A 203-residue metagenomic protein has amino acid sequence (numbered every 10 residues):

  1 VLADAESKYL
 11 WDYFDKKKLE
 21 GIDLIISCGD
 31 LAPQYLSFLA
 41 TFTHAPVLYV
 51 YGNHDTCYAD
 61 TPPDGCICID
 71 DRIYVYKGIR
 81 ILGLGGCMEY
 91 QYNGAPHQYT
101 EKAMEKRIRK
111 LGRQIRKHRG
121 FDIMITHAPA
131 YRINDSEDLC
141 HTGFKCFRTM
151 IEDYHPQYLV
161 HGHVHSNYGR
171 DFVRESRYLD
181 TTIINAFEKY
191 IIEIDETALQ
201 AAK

Functional and structural regions predicted by a protein language model:
V1-A40, G112-G120: N-terminal active-site segment of His-dependent metallophosphoesterases
V1-L10, Y51, D55-T142, C146: Conserved catalytic scaffold of divalent metal-dependent phosphoesterases
L2, D60, I73-K77, Y99 (+2 more regions): Binuclear metal-dependent phosphoesterase catalytic core
L2-A3, L24-D30, L48-N53, I69 (+4 more regions): Active-site neighborhood of phospho(di)ester-bond hydrolases with catalytic His/Asp-centered motifs
E6-L10, L31-S37, N53-A59, E89-N93 (+3 more regions): Active-site environment of divalent metal-dependent phosphoester hydrolases
F38, F42, C146-D153: Catalytic-core regions built around general acid/base machinery
F42-T43, P63-D64, Y178-L179: Short, structured coil segments at secondary-structure junctions
